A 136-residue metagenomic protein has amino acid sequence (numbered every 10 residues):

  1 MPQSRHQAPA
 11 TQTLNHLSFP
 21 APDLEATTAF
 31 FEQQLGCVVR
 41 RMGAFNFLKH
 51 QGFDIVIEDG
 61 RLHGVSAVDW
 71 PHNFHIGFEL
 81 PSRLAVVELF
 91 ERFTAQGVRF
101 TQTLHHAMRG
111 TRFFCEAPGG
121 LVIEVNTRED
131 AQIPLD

Functional and structural regions predicted by a protein language model:
M1-A10, F90-D136: Vicinal oxygen chelate
T13-A21, A67-R92, T111-E116: Vicinal oxygen chelate
N15-A26, D59-G64, F90, E124-T127: Short N-terminal helix-initiation segments at or just after the protein's N-terminus
P22-V38: Amphipathic alpha-helical segments
F30, F47-K49, R92: Alpha-helical scaffold elements within enzyme catalytic domains, especially in hydrolases
G36-M42, R99-T103: Short secondary-structure junctions
C37, F45-N46, I76, F113: Residue-level detector of beta-strand structural context in well-folded domains
V38-P71, V122-E129: Conserved short beta-strand elements that form part of the metal-binding/catalytic scaffold of enzyme active sites
